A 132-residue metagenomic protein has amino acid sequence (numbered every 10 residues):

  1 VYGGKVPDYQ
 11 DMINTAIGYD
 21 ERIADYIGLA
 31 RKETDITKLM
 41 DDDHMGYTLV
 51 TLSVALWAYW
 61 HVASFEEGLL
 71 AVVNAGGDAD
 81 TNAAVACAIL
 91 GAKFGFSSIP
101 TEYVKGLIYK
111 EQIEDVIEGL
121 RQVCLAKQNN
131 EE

Functional and structural regions predicted by a protein language model:
V1-S64, V116-E132: A cyclin-like helical interaction fold
V50, V54-N130: Catalytic phosphate/nucleotide-handling subdomain of diverse soluble enzymes
